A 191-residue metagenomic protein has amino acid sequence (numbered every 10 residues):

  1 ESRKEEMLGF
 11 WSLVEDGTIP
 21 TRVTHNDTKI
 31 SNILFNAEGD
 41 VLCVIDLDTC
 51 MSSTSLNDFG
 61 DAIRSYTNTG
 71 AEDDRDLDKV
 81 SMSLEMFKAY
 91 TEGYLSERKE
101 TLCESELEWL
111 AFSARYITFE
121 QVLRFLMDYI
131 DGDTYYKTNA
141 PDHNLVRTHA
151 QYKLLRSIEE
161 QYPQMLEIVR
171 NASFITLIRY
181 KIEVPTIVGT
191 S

Functional and structural regions predicted by a protein language model:
E1-H25, I30-D40, S53, Y116 (+4 more regions): ATP-dependent phospho-/nucleotidyl transfer catalytic cores
K4-L8, I63, Q121, E159: A structural signal for well-ordered alpha-helices, especially hydrophobic packing surfaces of coiled-coils
S31-A71: Catalytic activation segment of kinase domains across protein kinase-like and atypical kinase folds
L56-E100, Y116-Y135: Active-site activation/catalytic loop segments of kinase-like enzymes and analogous catalytic loops in related
L102-A114: All-alpha amphipathic helical-bundle segments outside canonical DNA-binding/catalytic cores that form hydrophobic
E120-I182: ATP/Mg2+ or Mg2+-diphosphate-binding catalytic cores that bind nucleotide phosphates or diphosphates via glycine-rich
E183-S191: N-terminal amphipathic/hydrophobic targeting modules at extreme N-termini, encompassing cleavable Sec/SRP-type signal
